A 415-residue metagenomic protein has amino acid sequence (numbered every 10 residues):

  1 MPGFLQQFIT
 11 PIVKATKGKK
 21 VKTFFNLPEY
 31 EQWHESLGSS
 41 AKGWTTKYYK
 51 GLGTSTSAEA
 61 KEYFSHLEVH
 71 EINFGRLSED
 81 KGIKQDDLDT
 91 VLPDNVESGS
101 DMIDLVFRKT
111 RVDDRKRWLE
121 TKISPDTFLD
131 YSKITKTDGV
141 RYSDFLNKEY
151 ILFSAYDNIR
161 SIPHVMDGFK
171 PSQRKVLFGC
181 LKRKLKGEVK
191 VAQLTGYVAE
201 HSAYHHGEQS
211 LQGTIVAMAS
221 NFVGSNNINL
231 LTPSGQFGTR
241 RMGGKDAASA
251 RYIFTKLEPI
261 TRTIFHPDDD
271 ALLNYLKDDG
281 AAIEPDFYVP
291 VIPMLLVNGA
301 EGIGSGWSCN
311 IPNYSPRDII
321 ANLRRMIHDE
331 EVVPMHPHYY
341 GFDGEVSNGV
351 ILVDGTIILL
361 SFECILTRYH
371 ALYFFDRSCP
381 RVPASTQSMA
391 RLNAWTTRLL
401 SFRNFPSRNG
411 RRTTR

Functional and structural regions predicted by a protein language model:
M1-R415: Conserved phosphate-chemistry cores used by DNA topoisomerases
